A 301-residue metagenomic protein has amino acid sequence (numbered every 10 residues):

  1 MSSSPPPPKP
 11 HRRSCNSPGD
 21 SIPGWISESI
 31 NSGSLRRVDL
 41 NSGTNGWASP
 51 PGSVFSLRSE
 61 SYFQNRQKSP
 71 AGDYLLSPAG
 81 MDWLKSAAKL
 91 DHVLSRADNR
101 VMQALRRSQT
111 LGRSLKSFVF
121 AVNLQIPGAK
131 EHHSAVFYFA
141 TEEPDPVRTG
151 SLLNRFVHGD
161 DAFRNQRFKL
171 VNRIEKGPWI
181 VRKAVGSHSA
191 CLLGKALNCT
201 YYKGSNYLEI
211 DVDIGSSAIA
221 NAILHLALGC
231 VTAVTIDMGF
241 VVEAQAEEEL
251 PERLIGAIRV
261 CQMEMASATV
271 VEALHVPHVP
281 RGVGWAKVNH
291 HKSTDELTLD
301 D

Functional and structural regions predicted by a protein language model:
S2-E142: Extended, low-complexity intrinsically disordered regions enriched in serine/proline/glycine/threonine
A104-S117, N123-D301: Extended amphipathic alpha-helical regions
